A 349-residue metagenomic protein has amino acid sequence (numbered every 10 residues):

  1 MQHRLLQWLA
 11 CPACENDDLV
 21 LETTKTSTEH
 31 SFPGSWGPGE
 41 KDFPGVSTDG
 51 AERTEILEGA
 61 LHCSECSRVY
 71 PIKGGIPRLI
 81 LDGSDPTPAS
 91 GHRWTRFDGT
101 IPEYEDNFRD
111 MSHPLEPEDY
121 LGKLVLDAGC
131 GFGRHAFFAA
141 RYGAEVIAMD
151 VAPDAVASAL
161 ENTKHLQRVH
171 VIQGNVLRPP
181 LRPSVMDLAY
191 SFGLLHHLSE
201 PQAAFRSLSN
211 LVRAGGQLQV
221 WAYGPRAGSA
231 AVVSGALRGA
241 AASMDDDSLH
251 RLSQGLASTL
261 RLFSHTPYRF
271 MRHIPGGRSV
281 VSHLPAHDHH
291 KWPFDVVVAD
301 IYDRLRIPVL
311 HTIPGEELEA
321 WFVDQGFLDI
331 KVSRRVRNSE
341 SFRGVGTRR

Functional and structural regions predicted by a protein language model:
M1-R182, L188, L310-H311, E317 (+2 more regions): Conserved N-terminal segment of class I S-adenosyl-L-methionine
D187-E200: A short SAM/SAH-binding and catalytic strip from SAM-dependent methyltransferases
Q202-A214: A short glycine-rich, Lys/Arg-flanked "PGG" loop and its adjoining helix->strand segment in the class I
Q217-S258: Conserved class I S-adenosyl-L-methionine
Y223-A240, D288-L310: Short, glycine-/aromatic-enriched active-site segment of Class I SAM-dependent methyltransferases
D246-V296: Extended, charge-rich helix/loop segments that form flexible, surface "patches" used to engage negatively charged
